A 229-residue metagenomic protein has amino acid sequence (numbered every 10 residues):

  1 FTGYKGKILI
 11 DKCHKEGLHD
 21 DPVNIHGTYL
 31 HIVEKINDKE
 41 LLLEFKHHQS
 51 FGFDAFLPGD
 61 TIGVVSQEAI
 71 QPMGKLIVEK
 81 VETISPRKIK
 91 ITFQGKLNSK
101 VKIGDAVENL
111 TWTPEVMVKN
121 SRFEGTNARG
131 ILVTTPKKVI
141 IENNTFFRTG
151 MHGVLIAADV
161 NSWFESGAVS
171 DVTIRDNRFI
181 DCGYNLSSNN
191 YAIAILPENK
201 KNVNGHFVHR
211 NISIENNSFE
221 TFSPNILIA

Functional and structural regions predicted by a protein language model:
F1-Y4, K15-E16, I25, N109-L110 (+8 more regions): Low-complexity, polar/charged sequence tracts that form flexible coils or short amphipathic helices and often embed
Y4-L9, P114-M117, T135-I141, S170-T173 (+2 more regions): Short "repeat-start/strand-capping" segments in structured domains, especially the N-termini of parallel beta-helix
G6-I8, H19-I25, E34, E68 (+5 more regions): Short glycine/acidic-rich loop motifs that flank beta-strands on beta-rich extracellular proteins
E40-F51: Short alpha-helix capping/helix-loop boundary micro-motifs
Q49-K88: Ser/Thr/Gly-rich low-complexity blocks that favor extended beta-strand/coil architectures
P72-K75, E79-M117, E124-G125: Small/polar beta-strand repeat architecture
L186-S187, Y191, G205-E215: Generic long, charged, amphipathic alpha-helical segments
